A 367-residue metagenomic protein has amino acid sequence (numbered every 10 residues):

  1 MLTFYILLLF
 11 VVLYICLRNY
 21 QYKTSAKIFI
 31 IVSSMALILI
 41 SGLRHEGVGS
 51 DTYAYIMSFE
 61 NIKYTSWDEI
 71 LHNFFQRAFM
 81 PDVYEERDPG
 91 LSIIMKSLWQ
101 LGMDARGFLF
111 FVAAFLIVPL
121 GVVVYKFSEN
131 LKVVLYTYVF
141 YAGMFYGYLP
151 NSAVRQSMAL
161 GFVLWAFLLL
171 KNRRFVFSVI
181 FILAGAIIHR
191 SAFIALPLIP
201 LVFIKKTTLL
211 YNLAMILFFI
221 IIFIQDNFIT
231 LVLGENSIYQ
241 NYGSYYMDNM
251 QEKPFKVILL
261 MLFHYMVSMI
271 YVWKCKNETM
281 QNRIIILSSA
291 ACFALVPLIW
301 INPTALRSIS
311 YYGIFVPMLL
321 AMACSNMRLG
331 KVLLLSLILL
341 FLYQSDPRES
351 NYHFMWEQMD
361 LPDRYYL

Functional and structural regions predicted by a protein language model:
M1-L37: Start-transfer (signal-anchor) and selected internal transmembrane alpha helices of multi-pass inner/ER membrane
T24, I28, V124-A142: Transmembrane-helix signature of polytopic, membrane-embedded enzymes that assemble or transfer cell-envelope glycans
K27, V32-S34, S41-I70: Extracytoplasmic loop-helix module adjacent to an early transmembrane segment
Y53, M57-N61, D68-M103: Short hydrophobic/aromatic helix or loop-helix immediately within or flanking a transmembrane segment in polytopic
Y53-I56, K63-D68, I194-Y312, S350-Y366: Alpha-helical transmembrane segments and terminal signal-anchor/GPI-anchor hydrophobic tails, characterized by long
F111-S128: Transmembrane-helix motifs of polytopic, lipid-linked glycan transferases
V134-A153, S157-F162, S191: Membrane-embedded helix bundles of polyisoprenyl
V163-V176: Membrane-interface transmembrane helices that cradle and orient dolichyl/undecaprenyl
